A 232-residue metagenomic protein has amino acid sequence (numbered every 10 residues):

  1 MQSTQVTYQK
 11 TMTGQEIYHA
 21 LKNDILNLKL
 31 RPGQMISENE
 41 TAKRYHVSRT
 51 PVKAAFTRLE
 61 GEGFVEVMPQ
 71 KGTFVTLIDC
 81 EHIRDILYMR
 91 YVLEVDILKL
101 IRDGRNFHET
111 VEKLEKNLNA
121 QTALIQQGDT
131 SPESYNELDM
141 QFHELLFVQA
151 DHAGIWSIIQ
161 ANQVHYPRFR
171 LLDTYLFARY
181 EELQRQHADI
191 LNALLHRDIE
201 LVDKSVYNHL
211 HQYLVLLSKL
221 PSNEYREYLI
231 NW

Functional and structural regions predicted by a protein language model:
M1-D103, L214, S218-W232: Short linear motifs at protein or domain termini
P32, L171-T174: Generic structural "secondary-structure junction" signal
R102-D103, D151, Y175-L176: Short helix-capping/hinge motifs at transmembrane helix termini and TM-loop junctions
H108-L172, L183-N192, L201-L216: Conserved amphipathic alpha-helical segments that form helical-bundle/coiled-coil interaction surfaces
A178-E181: Active-site loop of classical SDR/Rossmann-like NAD(P)-dependent oxidoreductases, centered on the catalytic Tyr-X3-Lys
